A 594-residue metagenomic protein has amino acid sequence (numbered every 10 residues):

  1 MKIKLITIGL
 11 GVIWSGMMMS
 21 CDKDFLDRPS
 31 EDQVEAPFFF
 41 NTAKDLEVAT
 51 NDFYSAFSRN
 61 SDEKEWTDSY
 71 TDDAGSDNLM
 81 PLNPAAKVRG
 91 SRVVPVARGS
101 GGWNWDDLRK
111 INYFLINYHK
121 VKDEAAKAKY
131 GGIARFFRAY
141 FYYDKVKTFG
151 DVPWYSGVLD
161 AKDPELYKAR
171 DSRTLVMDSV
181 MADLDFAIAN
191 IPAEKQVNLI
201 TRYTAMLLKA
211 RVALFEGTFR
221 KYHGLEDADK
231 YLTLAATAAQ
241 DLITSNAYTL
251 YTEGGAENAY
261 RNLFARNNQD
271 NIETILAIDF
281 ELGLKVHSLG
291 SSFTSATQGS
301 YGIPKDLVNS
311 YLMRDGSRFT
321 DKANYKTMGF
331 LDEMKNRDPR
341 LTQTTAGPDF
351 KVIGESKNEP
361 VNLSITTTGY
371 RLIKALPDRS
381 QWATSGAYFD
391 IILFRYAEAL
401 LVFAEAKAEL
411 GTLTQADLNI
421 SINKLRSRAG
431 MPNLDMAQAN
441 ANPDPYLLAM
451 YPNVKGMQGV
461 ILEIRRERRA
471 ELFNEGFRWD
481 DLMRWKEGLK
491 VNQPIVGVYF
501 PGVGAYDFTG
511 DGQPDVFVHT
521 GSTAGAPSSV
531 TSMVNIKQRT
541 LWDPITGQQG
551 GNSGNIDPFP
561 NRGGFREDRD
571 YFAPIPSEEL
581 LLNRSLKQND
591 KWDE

Functional and structural regions predicted by a protein language model:
M1-E31, D481: Bacterial Sec-dependent N-terminal signal peptides
C21-D22, N104-W105, S179, Y260-L312 (+2 more regions): Long, intrinsically disordered, low-complexity segments
D22-P84, V152, M177, D185-F186 (+3 more regions): An aromatic- and glycine-enriched ligand-binding surface/loop that stacks and positions planar moieties
A43-E47, N51-S58, M80-F149, E165-D178 (+7 more regions): Conserved, well-structured interaction surfaces
V121-G131, K195-Q196, G224-K230, L410-L418: Structural helix-adjacent loops and short alpha-helical linkers that scaffold large soluble proteins
G131, R138, K209, E216 (+3 more regions): Structural register within alpha-helical repeat arrays
K326-Y396, L586-E594: Flexible, polar/acidic helix-loop-strand segments at domain edges
